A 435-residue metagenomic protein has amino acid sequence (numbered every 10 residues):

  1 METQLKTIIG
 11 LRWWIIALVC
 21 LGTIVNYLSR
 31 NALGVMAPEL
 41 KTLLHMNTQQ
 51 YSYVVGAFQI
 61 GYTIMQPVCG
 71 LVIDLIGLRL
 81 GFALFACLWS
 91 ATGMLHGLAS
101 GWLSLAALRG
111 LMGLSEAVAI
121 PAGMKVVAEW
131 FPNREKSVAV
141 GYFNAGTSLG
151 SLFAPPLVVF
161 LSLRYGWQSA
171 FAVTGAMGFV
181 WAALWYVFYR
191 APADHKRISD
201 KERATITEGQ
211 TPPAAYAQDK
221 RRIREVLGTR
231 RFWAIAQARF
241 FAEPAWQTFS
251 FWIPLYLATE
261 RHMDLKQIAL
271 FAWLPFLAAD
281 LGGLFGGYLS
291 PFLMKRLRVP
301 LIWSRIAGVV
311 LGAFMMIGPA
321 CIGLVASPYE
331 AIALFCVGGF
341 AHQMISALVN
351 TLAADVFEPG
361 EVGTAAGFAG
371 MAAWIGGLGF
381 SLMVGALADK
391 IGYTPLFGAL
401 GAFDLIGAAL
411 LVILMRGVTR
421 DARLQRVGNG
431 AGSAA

Functional and structural regions predicted by a protein language model:
N31, Q59-P67, A117, S151-L152 (+3 more regions): Residue-level signature of mid-helix packing/kink "hotspots" within the transmembrane helices of 12-pass Major
L33-G34, T229-L284, I345-S346, N350: Extracytoplasmic gate region of multi-pass secondary transporters
H45, G77, L98-S104, S115 (+3 more regions): Helix-breaking motifs and short loop linkers at transmembrane-helix boundaries and internal kinks in secondary membrane
I64-L103: Conserved MFS/SLC helix-loop-helix module at the cytosolic interface between two early adjacent transmembrane helices
L80-M94, L301-A320, G401: Structural signature of the two symmetry-related core transmembrane helices
L108-S148: Cytoplasmic helix-loop-helix junction between adjacent transmembrane helices in 12-TM secondary transporters
F143-K196: Helix-loop-helix hairpin linking two adjacent transmembrane segments in secondary transporters
I302-V349: C-terminal transmembrane helical hairpin of 12-TM major facilitator-type secondary transporters
